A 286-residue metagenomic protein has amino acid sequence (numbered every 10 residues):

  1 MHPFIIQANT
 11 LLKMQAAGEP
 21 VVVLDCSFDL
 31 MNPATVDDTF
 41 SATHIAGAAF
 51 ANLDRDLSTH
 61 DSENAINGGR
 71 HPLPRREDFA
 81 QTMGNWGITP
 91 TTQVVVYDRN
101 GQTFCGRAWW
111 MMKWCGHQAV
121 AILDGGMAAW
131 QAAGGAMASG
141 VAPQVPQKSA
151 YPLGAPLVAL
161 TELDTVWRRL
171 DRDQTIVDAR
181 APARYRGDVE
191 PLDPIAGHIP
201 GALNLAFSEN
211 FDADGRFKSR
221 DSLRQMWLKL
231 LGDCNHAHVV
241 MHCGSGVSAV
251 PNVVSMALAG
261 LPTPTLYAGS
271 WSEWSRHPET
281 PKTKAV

Functional and structural regions predicted by a protein language model:
M1-V286: Cytosolic catalytic domains that perform sulfur/thiol-centered chemistry
